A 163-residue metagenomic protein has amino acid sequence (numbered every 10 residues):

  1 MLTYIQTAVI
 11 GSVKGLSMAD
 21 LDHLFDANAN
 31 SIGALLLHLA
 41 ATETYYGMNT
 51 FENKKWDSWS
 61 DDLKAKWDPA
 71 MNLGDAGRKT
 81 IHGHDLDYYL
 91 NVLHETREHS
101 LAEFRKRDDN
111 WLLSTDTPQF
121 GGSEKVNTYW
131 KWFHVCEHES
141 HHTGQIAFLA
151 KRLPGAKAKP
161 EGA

Functional and structural regions predicted by a protein language model:
L2, Q6, V13, L93 (+1 more regions): Hydrophobic alpha-helical core bundles mediating ligand binding, dimerization, or RNAP-core interactions
L2-T3, T7-I10, D20-N72, T117-A163: Short, contiguous alpha-helical
K14-S17, R105-D108, A150: A structural signal for long alpha-helical coiled-coils and helix-turn connectors that form the cytosolic signaling
P69-S114, W130-V135: Acidic/histidine-rich alpha-helical segments that form the ligand environment of transition-metal centers
